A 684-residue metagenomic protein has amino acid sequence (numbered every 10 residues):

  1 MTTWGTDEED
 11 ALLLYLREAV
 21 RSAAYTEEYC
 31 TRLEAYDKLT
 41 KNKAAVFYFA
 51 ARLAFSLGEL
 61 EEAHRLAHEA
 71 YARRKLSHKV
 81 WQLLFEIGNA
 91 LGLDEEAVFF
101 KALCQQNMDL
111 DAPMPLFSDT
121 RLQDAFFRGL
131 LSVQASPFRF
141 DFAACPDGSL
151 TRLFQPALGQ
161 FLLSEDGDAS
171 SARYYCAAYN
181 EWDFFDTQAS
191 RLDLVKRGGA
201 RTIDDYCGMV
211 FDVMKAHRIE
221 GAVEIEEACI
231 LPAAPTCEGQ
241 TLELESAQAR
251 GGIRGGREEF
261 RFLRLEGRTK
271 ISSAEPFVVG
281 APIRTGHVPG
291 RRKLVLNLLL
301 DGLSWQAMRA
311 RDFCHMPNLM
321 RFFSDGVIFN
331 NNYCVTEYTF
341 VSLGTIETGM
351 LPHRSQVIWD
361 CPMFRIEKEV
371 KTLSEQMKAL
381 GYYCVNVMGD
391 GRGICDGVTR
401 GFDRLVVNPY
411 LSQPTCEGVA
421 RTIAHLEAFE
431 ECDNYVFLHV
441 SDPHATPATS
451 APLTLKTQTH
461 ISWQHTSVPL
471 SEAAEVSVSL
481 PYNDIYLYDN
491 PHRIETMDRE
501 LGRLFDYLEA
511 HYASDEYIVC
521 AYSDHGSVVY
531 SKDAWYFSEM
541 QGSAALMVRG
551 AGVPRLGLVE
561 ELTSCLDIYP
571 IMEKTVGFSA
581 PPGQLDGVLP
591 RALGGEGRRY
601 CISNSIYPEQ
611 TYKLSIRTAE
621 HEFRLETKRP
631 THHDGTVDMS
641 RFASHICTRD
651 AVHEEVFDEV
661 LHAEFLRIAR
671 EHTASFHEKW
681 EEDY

Functional and structural regions predicted by a protein language model:
T2-L16, A102, Q106-Y684: Catalytic domains that recognize anionic headgroups
D10, L14-Y15, N42-A45, F49 (+2 more regions): "A position-specific structural signal for the A-helix of alpha-solenoid helical repeats
T31-E34, H68, A72, K101-Q105: Alpha-solenoid helical repeat scaffolds
T40-N42, K75, M108-D109: Short coil turns that delineate tetratricopeptide repeat
L53, I87, L91, C104-N107 (+1 more regions): TPR/TPR-like alpha-solenoid repeats
